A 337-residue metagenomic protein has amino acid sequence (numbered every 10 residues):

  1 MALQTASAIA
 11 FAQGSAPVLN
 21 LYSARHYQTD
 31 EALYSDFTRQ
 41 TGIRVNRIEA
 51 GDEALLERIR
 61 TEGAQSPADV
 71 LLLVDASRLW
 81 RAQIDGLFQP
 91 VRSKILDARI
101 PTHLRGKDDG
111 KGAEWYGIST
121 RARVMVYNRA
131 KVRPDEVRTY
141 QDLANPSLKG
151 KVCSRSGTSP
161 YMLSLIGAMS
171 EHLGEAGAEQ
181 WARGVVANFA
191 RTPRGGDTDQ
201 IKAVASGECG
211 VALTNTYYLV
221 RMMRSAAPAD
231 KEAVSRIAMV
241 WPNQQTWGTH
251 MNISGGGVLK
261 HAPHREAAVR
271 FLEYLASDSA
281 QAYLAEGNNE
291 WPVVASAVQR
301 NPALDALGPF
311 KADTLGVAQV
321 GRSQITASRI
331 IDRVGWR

Functional and structural regions predicted by a protein language model:
F11-W80: Early extracytoplasmic/lumenal segment of secretory-pathway proteins
Y22-R25, K111-W115, Y127-R129, D135 (+3 more regions): Short beta-strand->loop
S66-L71, Q89-M125, Q141, K151-S154: A structural signal for short loop-to-beta-strand junctions that line the ligand-binding cleft of periplasmic/secreted
L79-L87, G110-R138, I166-G167, M251-G256: Periplasmic solute-binding protein
Q89-A98, W115, Q141-A144, P228-H250 (+1 more regions): Short beta-strand->loop
G157, Y161-M162, A168-P242: Ligand-binding pocket segment of bilobal, Venus flytrap-like solute-binding proteins
S254-T314: Mature extracytoplasmic/periplasmic domains
R300-R337: Extracellular/periplasmic bilobal clamshell ligand-binding domains
